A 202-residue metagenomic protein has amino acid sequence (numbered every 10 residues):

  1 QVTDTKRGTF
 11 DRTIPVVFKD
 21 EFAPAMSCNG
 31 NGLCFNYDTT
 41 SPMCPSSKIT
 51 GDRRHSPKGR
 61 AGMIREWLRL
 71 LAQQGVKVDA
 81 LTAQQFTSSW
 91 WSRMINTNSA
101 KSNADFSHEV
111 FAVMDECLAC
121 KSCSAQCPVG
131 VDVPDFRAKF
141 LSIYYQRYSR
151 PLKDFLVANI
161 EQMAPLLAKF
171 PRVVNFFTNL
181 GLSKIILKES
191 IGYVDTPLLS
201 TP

Functional and structural regions predicted by a protein language model:
Q1-A23: Polar, glycine-rich mid-to-C-terminal structural blocks that act as macromolecule-binding/assembly scaffolds
V2-D4, R12, N36, S46-I49 (+4 more regions): Generic structural "secondary-structure junction" signal
T9-P15, M26, P45-D52, R65-Q73 (+4 more regions): Short beta-alpha connecting loops at secondary-structure transitions that line or flank enzyme active sites
P15-T39, A104-A119: Immediate flanking context of iron-sulfur cluster ligation sites
N29-M63, E116, S122-L141: Iron-sulfur cluster-binding cysteine motifs and their immediate structural context in ferredoxin-like electron-transfer
P45, I49, A80-A83, K184-Y193: Short alpha-helical "patches" and their helix-cap loops
G59-A61, R65-A104, C123: N-terminal leader/propeptide and maturation segments of large enzyme subunits in energy/redox metabolism and hydrolases
S88-P202: Iron-sulfur-cluster electron-transfer modules
